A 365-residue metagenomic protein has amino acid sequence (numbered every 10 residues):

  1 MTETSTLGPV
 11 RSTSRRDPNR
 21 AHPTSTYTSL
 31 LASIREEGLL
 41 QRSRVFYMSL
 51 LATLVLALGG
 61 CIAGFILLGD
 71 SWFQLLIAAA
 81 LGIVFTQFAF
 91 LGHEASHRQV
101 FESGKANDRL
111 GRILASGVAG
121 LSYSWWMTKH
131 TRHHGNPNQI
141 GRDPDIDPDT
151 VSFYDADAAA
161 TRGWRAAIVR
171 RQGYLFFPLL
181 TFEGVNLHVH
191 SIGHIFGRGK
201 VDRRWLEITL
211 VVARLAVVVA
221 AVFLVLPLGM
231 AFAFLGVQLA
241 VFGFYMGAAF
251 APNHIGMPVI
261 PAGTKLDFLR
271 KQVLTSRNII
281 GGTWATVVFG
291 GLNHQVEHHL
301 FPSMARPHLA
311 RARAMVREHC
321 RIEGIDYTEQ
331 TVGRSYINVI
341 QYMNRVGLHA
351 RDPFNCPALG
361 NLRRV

Functional and structural regions predicted by a protein language model:
S5, P9-S33, L175-L187: Short, charged cytosolic
S12-H22, R42-R44, V118-Y123, R142: Short intracellular "coupling" helices and adjacent cytoplasmic loop segments at the cytosolic face of multi-pass
R16-T53, A57-G60: Low-complexity, highly charged intrinsically disordered N-terminal segments that act as targeting/localization
R42-F88, A115-G120, G173-V185, K200-F250: Alpha-helical bilayer-embedded segments of polytopic membrane proteins, i.e., transmembrane/intramembrane helices
A80-K200, G263-F354: Membrane-embedded catalytic scaffold of the fatty acid hydroxylase/desaturase
Q238-A251, I255-G256, R317-R321, D326: C-terminal, active-site-flanking charged/polar segments
G247-Q272: C-terminal, non-catalytic macromolecule-binding modules
F354-V365: C-terminal regulatory/interaction regions
